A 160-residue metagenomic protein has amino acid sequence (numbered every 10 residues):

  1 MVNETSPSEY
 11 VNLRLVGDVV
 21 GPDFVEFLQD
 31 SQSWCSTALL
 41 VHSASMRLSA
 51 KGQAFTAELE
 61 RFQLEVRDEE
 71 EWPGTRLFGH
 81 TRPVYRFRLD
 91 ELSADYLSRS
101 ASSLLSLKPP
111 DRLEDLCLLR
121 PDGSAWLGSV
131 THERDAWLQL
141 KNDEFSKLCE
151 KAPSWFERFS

Functional and structural regions predicted by a protein language model:
M1-S160: Structured alpha/beta or helical-core interaction and ligand-binding surfaces enriched in interleaved
